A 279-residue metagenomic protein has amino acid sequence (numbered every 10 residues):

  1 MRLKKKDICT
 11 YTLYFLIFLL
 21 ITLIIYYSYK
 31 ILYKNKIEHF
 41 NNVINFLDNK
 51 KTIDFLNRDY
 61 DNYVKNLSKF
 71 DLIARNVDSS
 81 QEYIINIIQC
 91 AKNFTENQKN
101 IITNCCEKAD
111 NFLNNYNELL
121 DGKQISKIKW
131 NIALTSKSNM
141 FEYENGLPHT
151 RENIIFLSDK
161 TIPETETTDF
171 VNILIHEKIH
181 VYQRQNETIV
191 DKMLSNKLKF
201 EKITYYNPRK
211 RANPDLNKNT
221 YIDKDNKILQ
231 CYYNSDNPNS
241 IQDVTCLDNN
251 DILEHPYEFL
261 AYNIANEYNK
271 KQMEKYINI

Functional and structural regions predicted by a protein language model:
M1-F70, T161, E274-I279: Intrinsically disordered, compositionally biased terminal peptides
N57-I101: N-terminal accessory alpha/beta regions
N86-I155: Auxiliary, metal-adjacent structural segments of Zn-dependent hydrolase domains
K92-N100, K160-T165, N250-D251: Second-shell loop/turn segments in exported
L134-S138, D159-T161, I179, Q183: Short, flexible loop/turn elements at secondary-structure junctions
F156-I175: Short pre-active-site segment immediately N-terminal to the catalytic Zn-binding motif
K178-L194: Catalytic Zn2+-binding segment of zinc metalloproteases
S195-I279: Metalloprotease/metallohydrolase-associated module, dominated by Zn2+-dependent proteases
